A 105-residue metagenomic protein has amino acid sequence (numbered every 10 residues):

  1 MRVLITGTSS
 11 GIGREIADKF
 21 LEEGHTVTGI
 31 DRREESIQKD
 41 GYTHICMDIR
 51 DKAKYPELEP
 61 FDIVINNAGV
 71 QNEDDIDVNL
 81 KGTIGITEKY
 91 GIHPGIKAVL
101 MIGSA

Functional and structural regions predicted by a protein language model:
V3-G7: Conserved N-terminal Rossmann-fold NAD(P)-binding element of oxidoreductases
S9-D18: N-terminal Rossmann NAD(P)H-binding glycine-rich loop of SDR-like oxidoreductase domains
E23-I37: Conserved glycine-rich Rossmann-like NAD(P)H-binding loop of the short-chain dehydrogenase/reductase
T43-P60: Conserved Rossmann-fold cofactor-binding substructure of NAD(P)-dependent oxidoreductases
N67-N72, G103: Conserved NAD(P)H cofactor-binding loop of Rossmann-fold oxidoreductase domains
T87-E88: A short, exposed helix-loop element centered on a Lys and neighboring polar residues
A98-A105: Catalytic loop of short-chain dehydrogenase/reductase
